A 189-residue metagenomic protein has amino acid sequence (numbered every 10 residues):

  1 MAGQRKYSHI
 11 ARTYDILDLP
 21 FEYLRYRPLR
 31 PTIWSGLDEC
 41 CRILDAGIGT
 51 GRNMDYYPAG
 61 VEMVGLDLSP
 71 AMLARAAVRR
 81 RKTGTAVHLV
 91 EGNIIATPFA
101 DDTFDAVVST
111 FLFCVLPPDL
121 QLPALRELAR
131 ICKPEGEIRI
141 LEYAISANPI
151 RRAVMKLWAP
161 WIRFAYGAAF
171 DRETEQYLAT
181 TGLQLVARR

Functional and structural regions predicted by a protein language model:
E22-C41, R52: Conserved alpha-helix/loop element of class I SAM-dependent methyltransferases that forms part of the SAM/SAH-binding
D38, L116-P118, C132-K133: Helix-to-beta-strand junctions that scaffold the AdoMet/dcAdoMet cofactor pocket in Class I SAM-dependent enzymes
L44-A96: Class I SAM-dependent methyltransferase SAM/SAH-binding core
I95-V107: A short acidic, Gly/Pro-enriched loop at the edge of an enzyme's catalytic core that lines a small-molecule cofactor
A106-L120: A short SAM/SAH-binding and catalytic strip from SAM-dependent methyltransferases
L122-P134: A short glycine-rich, Lys/Arg-flanked "PGG" loop and its adjoining helix->strand segment in the class I
E135-Y143: Conserved beta-strand signature within the Rossmann-like core of class I S-adenosyl-L-methionine
Y166-G182: Short alpha-helix
